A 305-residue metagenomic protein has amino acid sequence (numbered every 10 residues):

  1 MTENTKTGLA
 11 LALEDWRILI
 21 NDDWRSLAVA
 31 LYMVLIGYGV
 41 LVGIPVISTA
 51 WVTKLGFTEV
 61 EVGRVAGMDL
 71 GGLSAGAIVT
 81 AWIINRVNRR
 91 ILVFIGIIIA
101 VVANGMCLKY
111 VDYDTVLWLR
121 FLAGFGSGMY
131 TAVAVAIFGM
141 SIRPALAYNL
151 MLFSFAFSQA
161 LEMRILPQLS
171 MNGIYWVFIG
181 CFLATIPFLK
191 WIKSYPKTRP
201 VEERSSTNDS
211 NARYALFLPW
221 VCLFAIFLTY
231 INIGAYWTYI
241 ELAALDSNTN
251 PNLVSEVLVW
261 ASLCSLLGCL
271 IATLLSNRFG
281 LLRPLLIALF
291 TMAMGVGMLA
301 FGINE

Functional and structural regions predicted by a protein language model:
I44-P45, F217-V259: Extracytoplasmic gate region of multi-pass secondary transporters
G56, N88, K109-V111, G280 (+1 more regions): Helix-breaking motifs and short loop linkers at transmembrane-helix boundaries and internal kinks in secondary membrane
R64-L73, S255-S265: Transmembrane alpha-helical segments of major facilitator superfamily
G76-R89, G268-L281: Helix-to-loop junctions at the C-terminal end of transmembrane segments in multipass secondary transporters
I91-G105, R283-M298: Structural signature of the two symmetry-related core transmembrane helices
D114-L122, E305: Paired small-residue
L119-F153: Cytoplasmic helix-loop-helix junction between adjacent transmembrane helices in 12-TM secondary transporters
L150-S194: Helix-loop-helix hairpin linking two adjacent transmembrane segments in secondary transporters
